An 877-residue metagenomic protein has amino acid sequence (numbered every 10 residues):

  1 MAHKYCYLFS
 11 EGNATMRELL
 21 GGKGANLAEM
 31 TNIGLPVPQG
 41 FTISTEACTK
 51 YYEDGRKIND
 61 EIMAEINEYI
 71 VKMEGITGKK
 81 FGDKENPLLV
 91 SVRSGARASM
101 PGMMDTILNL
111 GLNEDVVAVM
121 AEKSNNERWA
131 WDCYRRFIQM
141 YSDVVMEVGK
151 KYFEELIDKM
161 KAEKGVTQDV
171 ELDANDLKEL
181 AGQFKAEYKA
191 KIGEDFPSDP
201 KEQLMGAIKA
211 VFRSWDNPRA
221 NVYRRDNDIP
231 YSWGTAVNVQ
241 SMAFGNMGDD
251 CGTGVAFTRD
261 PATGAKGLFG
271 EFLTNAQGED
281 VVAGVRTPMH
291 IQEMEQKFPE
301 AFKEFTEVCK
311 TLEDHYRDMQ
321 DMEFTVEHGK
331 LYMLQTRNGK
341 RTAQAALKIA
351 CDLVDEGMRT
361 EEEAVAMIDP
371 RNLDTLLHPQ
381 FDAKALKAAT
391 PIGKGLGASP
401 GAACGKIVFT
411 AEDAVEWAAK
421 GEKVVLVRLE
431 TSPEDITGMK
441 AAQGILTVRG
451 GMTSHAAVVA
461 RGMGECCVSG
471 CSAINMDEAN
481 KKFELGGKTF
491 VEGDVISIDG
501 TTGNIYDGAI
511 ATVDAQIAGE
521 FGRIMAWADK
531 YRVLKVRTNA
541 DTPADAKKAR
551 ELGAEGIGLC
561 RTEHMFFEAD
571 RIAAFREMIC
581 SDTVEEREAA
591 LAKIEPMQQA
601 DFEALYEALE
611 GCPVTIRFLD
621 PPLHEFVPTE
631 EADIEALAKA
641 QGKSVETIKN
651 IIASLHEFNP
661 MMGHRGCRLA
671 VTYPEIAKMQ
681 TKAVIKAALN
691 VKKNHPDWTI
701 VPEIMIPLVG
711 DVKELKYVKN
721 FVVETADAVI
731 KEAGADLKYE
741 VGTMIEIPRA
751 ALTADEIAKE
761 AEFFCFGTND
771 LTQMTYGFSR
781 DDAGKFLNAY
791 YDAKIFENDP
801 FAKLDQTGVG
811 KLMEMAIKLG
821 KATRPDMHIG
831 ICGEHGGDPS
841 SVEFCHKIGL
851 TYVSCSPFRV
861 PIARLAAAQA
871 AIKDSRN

Functional and structural regions predicted by a protein language model:
M1-A389, E422-V425, S432-T437, Q443 (+10 more regions): Nucleotide/phosphate-binding sheet-loop regions of phosphoryl- and nucleotidyl-transfer enzymes
F41, V448-G450, S469-S472, C560 (+2 more regions): Short beta->alpha connector loops at strand-helix junctions that form conserved, small/polar/Pro-enriched
R93, I517, W527-N877: Conserved alpha/beta-domain cores
N238, V408, V425-V427, L446 (+3 more regions): Structural motif
G329, L334-T336, V491-N539, D545: C-terminal domain-closing interface element
M358-A441, N504-I510, F521, M525-D529 (+1 more regions): Protease-associated
Q443-R449, C467, G830: A short, small-residue-rich loop immediately preceding and capping a beta-strand
M463-E465: Residues forming the flavin
